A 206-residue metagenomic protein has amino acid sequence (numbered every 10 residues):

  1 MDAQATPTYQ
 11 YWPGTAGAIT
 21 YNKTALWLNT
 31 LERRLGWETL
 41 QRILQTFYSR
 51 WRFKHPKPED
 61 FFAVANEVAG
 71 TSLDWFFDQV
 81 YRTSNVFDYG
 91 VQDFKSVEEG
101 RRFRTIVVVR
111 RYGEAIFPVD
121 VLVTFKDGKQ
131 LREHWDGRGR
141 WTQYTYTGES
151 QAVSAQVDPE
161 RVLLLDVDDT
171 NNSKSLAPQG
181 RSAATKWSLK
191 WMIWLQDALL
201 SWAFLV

Functional and structural regions predicted by a protein language model:
M1-V108, A155: Hydrophobic alpha-helical and helix-loop surface patches within well-folded domains that function as non-catalytic
F53, T142-T145, V167-D169: A short, polar/proline- and glycine-enriched secondary-structure boundary/capping micro-motif
D74, F87-G90, F94-E160: Beta-strand-rich binding/interaction modules
P159-N171: Short acidic/polar inter-strand loop motif in beta-rich domains
D168-S188: Short beta-strand elements
T185-V206: Compositionally biased low-complexity segments at domain edges in trafficked proteins and select soluble regulators
